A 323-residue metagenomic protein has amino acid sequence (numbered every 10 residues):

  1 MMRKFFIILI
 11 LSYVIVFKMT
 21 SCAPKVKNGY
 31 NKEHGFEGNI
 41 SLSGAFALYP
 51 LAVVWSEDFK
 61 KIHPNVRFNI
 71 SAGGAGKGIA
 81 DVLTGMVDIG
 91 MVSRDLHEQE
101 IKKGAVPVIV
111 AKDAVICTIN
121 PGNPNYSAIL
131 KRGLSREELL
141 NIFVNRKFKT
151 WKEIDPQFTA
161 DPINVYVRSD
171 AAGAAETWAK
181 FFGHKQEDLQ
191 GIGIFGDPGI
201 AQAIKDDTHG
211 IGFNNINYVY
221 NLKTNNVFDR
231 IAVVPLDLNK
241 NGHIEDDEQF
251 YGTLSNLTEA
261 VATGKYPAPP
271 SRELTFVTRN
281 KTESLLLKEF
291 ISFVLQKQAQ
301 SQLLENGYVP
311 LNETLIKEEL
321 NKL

Functional and structural regions predicted by a protein language model:
M1-F5: Positively charged n-region of N-terminal signal peptides that target proteins for export
I8-K18: Bacterial N-terminal signal peptides
C22-G76, A80-L83, V92-D95, I101 (+2 more regions): Exported/periplasmic ABC-transporter solute-binding proteins
M86: Conserved functional loop/turn residues at catalytic and ligand-binding sites
V110-D113: A catalytic-pocket lid/entrance helix-loop region that shapes and gates access to the active site across common
